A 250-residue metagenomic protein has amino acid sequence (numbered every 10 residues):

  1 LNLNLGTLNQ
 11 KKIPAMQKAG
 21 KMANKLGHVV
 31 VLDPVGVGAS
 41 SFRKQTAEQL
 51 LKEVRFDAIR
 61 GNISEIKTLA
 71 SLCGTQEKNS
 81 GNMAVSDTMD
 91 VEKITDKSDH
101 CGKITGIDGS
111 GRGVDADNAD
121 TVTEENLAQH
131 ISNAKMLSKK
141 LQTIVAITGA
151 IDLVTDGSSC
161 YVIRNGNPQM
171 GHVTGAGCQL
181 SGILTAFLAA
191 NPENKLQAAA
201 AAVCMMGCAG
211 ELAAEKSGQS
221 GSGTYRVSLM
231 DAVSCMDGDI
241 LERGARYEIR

Functional and structural regions predicted by a protein language model:
L1-K11: Short, structured active-site "lid" loops
L1-N2, H28-V31, F56-I59, T143-A146 (+5 more regions): Structural motif
K12-G61: Glycine/small-residue-rich loop that forms an oxyanion/phosphate-binding "nest" at active or ligand-binding sites
F42-C160: Conserved phosphate/ATP/ADP-binding segment of small-molecule kinases
T68, T174-C204: Short, small-residue alpha-helix embedded
N133-S138, K195-G210, L229-M230: Short, well-structured alpha-helical segments that form the helix of a local strand-helix-strand
I163-G175: Short pre-catalytic strand/loop immediately N-terminal to key active-site residues, enriched for Gly-Thr
C208-R250: Charged C-terminal helix
